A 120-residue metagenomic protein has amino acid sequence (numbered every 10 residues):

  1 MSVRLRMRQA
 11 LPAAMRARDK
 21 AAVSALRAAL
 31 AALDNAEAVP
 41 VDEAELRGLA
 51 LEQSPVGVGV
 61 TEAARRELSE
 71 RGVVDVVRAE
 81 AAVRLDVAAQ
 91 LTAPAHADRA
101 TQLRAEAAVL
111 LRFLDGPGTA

Functional and structural regions predicted by a protein language model:
M1-A120: Charged, compositionally biased, marginally structured helical/coil segments
